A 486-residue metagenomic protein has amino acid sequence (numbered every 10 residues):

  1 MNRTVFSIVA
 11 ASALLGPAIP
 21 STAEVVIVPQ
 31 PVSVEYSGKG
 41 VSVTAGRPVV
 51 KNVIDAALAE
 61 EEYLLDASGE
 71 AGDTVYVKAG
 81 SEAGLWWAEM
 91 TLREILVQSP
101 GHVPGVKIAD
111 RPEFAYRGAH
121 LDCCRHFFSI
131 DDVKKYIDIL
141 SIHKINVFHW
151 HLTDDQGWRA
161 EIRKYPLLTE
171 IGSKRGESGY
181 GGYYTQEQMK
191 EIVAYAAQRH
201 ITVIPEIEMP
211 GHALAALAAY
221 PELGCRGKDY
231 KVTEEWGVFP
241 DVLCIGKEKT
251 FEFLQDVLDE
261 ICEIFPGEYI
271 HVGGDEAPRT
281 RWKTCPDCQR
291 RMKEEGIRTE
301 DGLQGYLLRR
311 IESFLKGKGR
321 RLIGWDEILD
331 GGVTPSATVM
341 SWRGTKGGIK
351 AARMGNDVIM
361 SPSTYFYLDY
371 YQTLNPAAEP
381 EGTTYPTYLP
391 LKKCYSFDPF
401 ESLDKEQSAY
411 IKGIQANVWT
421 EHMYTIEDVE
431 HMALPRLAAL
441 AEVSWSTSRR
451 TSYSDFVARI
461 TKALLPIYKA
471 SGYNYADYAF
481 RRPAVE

Functional and structural regions predicted by a protein language model:
M1-T4, V203: Positively charged n-region of N-terminal signal peptides that target proteins for export
S7, A11, G16-R117, K316-L329 (+2 more regions): Acidic, contiguous N-terminal accessory segments
L58-Y269, R310, F314, Q415-T420: Feature activates predominantly on carbohydrate-active enzymes
F127-S129, D155-R159, P210-A216, H271 (+5 more regions): Flexible loop/turn segments at secondary-structure boundaries
K135, Y184-E191, K249-D256, G302-R310 (+5 more regions): Generic recognition of stable, solvent-exposed alpha-helical segments in well-folded globular domains
T233-E234, V238-P335, W342-T345, I349-K350: Active-site neighborhood of glycoside hydrolase catalytic domains
R321-E327, G332-A337, R343-E486: Flexible, acidic glycine-rich loops studded with aromatic residues
